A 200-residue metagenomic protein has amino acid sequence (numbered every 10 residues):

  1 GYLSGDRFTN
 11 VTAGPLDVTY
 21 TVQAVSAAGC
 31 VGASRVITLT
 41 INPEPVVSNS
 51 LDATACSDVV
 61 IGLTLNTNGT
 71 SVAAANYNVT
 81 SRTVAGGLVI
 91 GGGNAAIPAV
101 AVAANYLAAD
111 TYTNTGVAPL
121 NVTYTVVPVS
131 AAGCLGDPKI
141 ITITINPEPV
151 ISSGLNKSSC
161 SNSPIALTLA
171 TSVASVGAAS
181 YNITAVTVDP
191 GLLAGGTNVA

Functional and structural regions predicted by a protein language model:
G1-A200: Extracellular low-complexity Ser/Thr/Asn/Gly-rich intrinsically disordered segments
